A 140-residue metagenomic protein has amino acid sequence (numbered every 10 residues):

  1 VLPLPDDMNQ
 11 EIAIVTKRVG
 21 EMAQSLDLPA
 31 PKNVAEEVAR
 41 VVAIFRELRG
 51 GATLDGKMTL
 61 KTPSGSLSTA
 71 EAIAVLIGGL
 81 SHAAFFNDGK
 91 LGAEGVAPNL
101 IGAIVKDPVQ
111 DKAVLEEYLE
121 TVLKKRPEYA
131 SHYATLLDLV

Functional and structural regions predicted by a protein language model:
V1-L2, K32, A39, E47 (+1 more regions): Conserved ASCE/P-loop NTPase catalytic core
V1-P29, A39-R40: Conserved AAA+ ATPase core "coupling" helix
P5, A39-R46, M58-E71: A short helix-loop-helix "switch/interaction" segment in the helical subdomain of ASCE P-loop NTPases
Q10, E36, R40, L67-A74 (+1 more regions): Short, well-structured alpha-helical interface segments that form or flank functional binding sites
K32, D55-P63, D138-L139: DNA transaction DNA-binding modules
E47-L54, T69, I73-A93, G102-P108: AAA+ ATPase "lid" subdomain C-terminal helix
A84-V140: C-terminal engagement/docking regions of AAA+ P-loop ATPases
